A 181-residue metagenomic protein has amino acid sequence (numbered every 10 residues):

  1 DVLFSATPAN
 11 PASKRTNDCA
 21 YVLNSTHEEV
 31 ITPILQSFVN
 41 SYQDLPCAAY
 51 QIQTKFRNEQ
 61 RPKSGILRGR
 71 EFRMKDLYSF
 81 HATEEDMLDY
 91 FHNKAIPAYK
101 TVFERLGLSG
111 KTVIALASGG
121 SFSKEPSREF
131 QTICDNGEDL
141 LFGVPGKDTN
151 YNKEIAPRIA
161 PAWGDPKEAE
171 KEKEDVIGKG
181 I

Functional and structural regions predicted by a protein language model:
D1-I181: TRNA-recognition modules of translation machinery and tRNA-sensing kinases, especially anticodon-binding
